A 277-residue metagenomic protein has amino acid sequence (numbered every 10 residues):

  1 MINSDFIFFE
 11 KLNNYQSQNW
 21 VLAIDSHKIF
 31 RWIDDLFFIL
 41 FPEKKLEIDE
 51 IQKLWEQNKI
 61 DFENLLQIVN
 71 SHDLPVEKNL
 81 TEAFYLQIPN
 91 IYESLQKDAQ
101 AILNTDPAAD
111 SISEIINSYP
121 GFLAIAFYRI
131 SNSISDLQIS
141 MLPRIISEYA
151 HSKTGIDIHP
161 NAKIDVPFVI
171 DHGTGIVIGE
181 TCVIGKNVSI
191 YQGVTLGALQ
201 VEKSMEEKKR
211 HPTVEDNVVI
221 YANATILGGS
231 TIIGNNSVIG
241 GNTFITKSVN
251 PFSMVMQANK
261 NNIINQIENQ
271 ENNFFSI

Functional and structural regions predicted by a protein language model:
M1-E148, Q270-I277: Terminal amphipathic alpha-helical/low-complexity segments used for targeting or macromolecular assembly
A150-I264: Structural signal for interior beta-strand "rungs" in well-ordered beta-sheet cores of soluble enzyme domains
Q266-E268: Replace "adjacent to P-loop NTPase cores in ATP/GTP-dependent enzymes" with "adjacent to NTP-binding cores
